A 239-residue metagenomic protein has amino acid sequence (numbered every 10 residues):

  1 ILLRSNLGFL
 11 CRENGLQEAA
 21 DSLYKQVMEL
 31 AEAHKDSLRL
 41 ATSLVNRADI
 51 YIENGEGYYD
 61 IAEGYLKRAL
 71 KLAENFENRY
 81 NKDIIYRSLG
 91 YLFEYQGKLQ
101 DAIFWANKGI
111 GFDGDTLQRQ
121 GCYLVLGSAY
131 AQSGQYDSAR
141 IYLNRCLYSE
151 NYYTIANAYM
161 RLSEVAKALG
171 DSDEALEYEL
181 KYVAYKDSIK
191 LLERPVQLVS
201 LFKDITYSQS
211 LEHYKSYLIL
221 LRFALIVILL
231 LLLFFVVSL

Functional and structural regions predicted by a protein language model:
I1-E13, L38-I52, Y80-Y91, Q118-S128 (+1 more regions): Conserved alpha-helical positions within TPR/SEL1-like repeat arrays
N14, H34, R47, N54-E56 (+5 more regions): Structural motif corresponding to the intra-repeat A-B loop/turn of tetratricopeptide repeats
D21, D60-E63, D137-R140, N144-L239: Hydrophobic positions within repeat-based interaction scaffolds
A31, A73, I110-D113, E150 (+2 more regions): Eukaryotic all-alpha helical interaction scaffolds
